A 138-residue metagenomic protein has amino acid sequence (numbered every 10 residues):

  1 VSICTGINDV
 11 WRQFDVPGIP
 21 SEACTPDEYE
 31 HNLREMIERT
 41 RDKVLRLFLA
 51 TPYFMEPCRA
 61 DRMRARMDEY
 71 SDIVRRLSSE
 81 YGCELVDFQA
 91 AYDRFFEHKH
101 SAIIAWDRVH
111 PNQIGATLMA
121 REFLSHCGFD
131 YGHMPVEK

Functional and structural regions predicted by a protein language model:
V1-E137: Alpha-helical cap/lid subdomain in secreted, periplasmic, or secretory-pathway luminal O-acyl-processing enzymes
